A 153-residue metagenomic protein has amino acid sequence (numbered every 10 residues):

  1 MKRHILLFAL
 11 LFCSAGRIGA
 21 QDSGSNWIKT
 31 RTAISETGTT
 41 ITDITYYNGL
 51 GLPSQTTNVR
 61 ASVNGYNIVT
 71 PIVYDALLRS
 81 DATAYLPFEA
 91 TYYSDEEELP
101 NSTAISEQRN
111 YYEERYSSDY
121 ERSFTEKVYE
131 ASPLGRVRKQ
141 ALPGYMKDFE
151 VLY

Functional and structural regions predicted by a protein language model:
H4, I18-Y153: Acidic, low-complexity segments
H4-C13: Sec-dependent N-terminal signal peptides
